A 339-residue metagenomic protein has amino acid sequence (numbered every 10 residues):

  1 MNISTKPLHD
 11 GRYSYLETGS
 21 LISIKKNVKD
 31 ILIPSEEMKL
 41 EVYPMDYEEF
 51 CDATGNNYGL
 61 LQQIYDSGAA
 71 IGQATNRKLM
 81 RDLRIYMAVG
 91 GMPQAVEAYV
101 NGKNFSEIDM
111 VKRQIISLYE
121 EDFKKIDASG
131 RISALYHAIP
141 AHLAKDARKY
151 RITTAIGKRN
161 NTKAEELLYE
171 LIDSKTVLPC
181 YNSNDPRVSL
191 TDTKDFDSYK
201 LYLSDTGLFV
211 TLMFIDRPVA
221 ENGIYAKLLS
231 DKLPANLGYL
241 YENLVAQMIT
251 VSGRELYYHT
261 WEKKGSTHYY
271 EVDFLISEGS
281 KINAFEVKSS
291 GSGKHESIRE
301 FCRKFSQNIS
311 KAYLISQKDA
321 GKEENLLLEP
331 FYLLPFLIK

Functional and structural regions predicted by a protein language model:
M1-L16: Conserved Walker B catalytic segment
I3-P7, S23-K39, C51-N56: Short regulatory helix/loop adjacent to the ATP-binding pocket of P-loop NTPases
K6-L8, H142, F301-F305: Hydrophobic helix-cap positions at the C-terminus of alpha-helices in RecA-like/P-loop ATPase nucleotide-binding cores
S14-S20, E41: Structural recognition of the conserved hydrophobic beta-strand(s) that form the central parallel beta-sheet of P-loop
S23-V28, E48-D52, H295, G321-L326: Switch/connector loops and helix/strand junctions flanking conserved nucleotide-binding motifs in nucleotide-processing
E37-E41, A312-L314: Conserved beta-strand scaffold positions in the cores of enzyme catalytic domains, especially in NTP/NDP-utilizing
Y47-E48, D52-Y241, T267: Interdomain hinge/linker elements that couple catalytic modules in large macromolecular machines
E166, I172-T176, C180-K339: A cross-kingdom feature that marks ATP-driven nucleic-acid transaction machinery
